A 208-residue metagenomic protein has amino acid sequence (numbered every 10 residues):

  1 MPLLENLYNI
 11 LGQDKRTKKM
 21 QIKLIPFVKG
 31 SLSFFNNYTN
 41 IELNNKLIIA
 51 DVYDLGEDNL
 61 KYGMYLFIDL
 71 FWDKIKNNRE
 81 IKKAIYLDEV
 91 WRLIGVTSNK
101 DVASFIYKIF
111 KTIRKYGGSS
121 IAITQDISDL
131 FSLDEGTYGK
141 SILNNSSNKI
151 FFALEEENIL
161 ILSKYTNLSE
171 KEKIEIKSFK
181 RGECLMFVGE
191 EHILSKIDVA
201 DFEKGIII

Functional and structural regions predicted by a protein language model:
M1-G118, G136, E175-F179, C184-E190: P-loop NTPase motor domains
M1-L11, K196-I208: Charge-patterned, long linear interaction tracts outside catalytic cores
E57, I193, K204: Short, acidic Gly/Pro/Ser/Thr-rich loop/turn segments
T97, D101-A103, Y107-A200: Conserved ATP-driven motor cores of ASCE-family P-loop NTPases powering translocation/secretion/packaging/pilus
